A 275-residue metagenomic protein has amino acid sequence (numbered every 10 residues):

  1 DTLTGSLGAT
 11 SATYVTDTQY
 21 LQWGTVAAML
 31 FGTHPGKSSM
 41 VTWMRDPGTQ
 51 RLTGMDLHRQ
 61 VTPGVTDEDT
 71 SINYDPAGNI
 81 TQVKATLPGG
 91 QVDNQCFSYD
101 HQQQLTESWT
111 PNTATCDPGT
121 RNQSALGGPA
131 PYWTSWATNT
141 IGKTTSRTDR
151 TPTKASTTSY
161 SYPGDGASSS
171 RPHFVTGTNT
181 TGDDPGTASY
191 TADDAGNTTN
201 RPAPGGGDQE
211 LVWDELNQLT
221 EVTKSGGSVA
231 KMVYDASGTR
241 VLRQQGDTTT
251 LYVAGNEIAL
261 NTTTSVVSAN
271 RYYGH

Functional and structural regions predicted by a protein language model:
D1-L3, S98-R121, T191-V233: Surface-exposed extracellular loop regions of Gram-negative outer-membrane beta-barrel proteins
D1-S6, V26-M29, L52-M55, I80-V83 (+6 more regions): Beta-strand-dense domains in secreted/periplasmic systems and polymorphic toxin scaffolds
G8-A12, N112-A130, G166-S168, D183-T187: Surface-exposed intrinsically disordered loops and tails
A12-Y14, G36-M40, T66-E68, G90-D93 (+5 more regions): Short, small/polar residue-rich loop motifs at catalytic or cofactor-binding pockets
H34, Q60, L87-G90, P152-T153: Short glycine/acidic-enriched loop and turn motifs that connect beta-strands
P131-T178, G206, L211-H275: Short secondary-structure transition motifs
